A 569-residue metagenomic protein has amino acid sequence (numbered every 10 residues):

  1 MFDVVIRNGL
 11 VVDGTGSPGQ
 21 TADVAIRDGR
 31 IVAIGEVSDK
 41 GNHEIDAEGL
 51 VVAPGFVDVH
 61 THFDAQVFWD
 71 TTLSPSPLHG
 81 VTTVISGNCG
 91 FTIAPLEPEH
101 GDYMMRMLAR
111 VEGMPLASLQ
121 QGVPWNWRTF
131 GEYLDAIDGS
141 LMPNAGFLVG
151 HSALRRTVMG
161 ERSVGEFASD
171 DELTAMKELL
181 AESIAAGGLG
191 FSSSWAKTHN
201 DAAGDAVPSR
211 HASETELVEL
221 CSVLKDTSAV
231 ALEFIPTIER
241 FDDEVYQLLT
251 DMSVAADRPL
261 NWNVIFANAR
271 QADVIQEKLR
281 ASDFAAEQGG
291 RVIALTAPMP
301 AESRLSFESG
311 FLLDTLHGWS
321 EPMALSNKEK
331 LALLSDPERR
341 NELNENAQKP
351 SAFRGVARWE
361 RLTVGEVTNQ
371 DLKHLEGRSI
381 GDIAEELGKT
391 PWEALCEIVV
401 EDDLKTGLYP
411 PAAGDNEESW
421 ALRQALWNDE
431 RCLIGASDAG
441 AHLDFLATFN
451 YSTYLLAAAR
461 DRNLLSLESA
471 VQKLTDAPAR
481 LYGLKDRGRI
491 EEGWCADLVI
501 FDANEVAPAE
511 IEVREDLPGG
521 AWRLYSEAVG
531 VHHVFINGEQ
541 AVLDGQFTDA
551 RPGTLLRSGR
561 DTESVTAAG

Functional and structural regions predicted by a protein language model:
M1-G55: Histidine-rich, glycine-flanked metal-binding segment
G9, G29, G49, H60 (+11 more regions): Divalent metal-coordination and catalytic microenvironments
V11-D23, G407-E417, R423, S466-V471 (+1 more regions): Acidic, glycine-enriched loop/beta-strand segments at the rims of small-molecule binding/catalytic pockets
V51-P75: Di-metal (Zn2+ and/or Mg2+/Mn2+) metal-binding site signature of metallo-dependent hydrolases with the MBL/beta-CASP
W69-G190, D226-T227: Divalent-metal coordination cores built from histidine and acidic residues
Y133, I137, L141-M142, L148 (+9 more regions): Active-site neighborhoods of metal-dependent hydrolases
Q424-C432, Y451, I500-P552: C-terminal cap of metal-dependent C-N hydrolases
V542-G569: Intein/HINT protein-splicing elements and their conserved insertion hotspots or analogous self-processing inserts
